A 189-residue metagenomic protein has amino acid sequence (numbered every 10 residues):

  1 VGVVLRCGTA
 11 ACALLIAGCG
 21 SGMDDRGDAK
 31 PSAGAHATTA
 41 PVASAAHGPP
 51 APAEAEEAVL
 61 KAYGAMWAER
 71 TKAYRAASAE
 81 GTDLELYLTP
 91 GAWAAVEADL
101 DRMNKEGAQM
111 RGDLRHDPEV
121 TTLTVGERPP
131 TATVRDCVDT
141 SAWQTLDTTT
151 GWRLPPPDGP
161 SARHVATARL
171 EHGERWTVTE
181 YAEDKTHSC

Functional and structural regions predicted by a protein language model:
V1-A17: Sec-dependent bacterial lipoprotein signal peptides
L5, D113, K185-S188: Basic, amphipathic N-terminal segments that precede the first structured/catalytic domain
C19-M23: Bacterial signal peptide processing site
D28-P50: Ser/Thr-rich, Proline-interspersed low-complexity disordered segments
S44-G112: Core segments of small alpha/beta cavity-forming domains
E106-T149: Surface-exposed, charged secondary-structure patches
T133, A142, W152-C189: Short beta-strand edge/turn micro-motifs at domain boundaries
